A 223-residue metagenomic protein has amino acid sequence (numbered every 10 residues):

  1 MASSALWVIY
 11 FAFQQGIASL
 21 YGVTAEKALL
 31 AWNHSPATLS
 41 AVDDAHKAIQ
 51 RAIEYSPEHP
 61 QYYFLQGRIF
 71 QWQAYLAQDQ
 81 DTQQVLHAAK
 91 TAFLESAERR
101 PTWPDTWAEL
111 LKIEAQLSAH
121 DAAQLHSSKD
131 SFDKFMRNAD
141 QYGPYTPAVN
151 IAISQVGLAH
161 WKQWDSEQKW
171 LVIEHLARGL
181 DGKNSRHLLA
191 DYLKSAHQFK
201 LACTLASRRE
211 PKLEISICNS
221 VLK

Functional and structural regions predicted by a protein language model:
M1-Q15: Hydrophobic membrane-insertion alpha-helices, especially the h-region of bacterial N-terminal signal peptides
L6-V8, V42-Q50, Q83-L94, H126-D140 (+2 more regions): Alpha-helical repeat scaffolds
A25-A37, G67, W72-D81, L111-K129 (+1 more regions): Short coil/turn linking the two alpha-helices of tandem helical-hairpin repeats
L29-W32, P36-T91: Extracytoplasmic/periplasmic/luminal assembly and interaction segments in envelope/secretory/respiratory proteins
Q50, E54-E58, P101, P144 (+1 more regions): Short coil turns that delineate tetratricopeptide repeat
H160-K223: Terminal, low-structured helical/coil segments at or just beyond the last alpha-helical repeat
